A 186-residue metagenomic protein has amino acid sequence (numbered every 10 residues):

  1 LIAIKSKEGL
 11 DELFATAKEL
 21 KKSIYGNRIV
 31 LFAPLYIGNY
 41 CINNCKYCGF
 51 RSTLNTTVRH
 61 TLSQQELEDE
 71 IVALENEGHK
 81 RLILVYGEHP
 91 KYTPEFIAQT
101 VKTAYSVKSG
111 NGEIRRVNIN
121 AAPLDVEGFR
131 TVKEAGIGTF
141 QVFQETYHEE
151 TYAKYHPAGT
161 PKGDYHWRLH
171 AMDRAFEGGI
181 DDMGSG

Functional and structural regions predicted by a protein language model:
L1-I4, L13, E70, T100 (+1 more regions): A structural signal for short hydrophobic/aromatic patches embedded in well-ordered alpha helices
L1-N43: Flexible, acidic/Gly-rich N-terminal and inter-domain linker regions that tether and position cofactor-handling modules
I4-E8, L20, C48, L74 (+1 more regions): Alpha-helix boundary/capping residues
A15, Y25, I29-F32, R51 (+2 more regions): Generic preference for well-ordered secondary structure
G26, V30-E66: Canonical Radical SAM [4Fe-4S] cluster-binding loop centered on the CxxxCxxC motif and its immediate flanking residues
S52-L67, L74-A175, D181-G186: Core AdoMet radical
